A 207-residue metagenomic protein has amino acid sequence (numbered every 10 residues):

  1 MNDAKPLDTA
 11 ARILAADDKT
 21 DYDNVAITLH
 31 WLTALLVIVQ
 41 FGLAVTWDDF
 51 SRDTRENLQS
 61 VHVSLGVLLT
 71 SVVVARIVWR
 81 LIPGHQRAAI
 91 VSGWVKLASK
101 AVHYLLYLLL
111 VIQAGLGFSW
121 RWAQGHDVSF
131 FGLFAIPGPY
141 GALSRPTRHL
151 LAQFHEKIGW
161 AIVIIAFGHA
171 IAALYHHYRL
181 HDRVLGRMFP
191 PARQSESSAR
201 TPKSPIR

Functional and structural regions predicted by a protein language model:
M1-R207: Membrane-embedded alpha-helical bundles that constitute the cytochrome b-like, heme-associated redox core of multi-pass
